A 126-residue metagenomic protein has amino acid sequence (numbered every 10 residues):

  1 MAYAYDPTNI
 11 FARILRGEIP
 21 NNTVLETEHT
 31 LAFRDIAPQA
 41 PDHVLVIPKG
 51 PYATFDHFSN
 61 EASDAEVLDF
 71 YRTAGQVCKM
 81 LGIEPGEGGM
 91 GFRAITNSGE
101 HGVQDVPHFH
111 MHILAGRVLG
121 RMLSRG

Functional and structural regions predicted by a protein language model:
M1-G126: HIT superfamily nucleotide-processing domains
